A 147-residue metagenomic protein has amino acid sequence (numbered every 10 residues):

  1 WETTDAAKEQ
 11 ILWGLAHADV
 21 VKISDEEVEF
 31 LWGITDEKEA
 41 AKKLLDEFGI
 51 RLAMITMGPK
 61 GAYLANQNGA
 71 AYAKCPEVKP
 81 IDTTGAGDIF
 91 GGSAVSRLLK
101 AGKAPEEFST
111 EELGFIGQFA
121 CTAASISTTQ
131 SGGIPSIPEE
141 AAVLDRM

Functional and structural regions predicted by a protein language model:
W1-K43, R51, K60: Conserved beta-alpha-beta core of the PfkB/ribokinase-like small-molecule kinase fold
T35-M147: Conserved phosphate-binding/catalytic region of the ribokinase-like
